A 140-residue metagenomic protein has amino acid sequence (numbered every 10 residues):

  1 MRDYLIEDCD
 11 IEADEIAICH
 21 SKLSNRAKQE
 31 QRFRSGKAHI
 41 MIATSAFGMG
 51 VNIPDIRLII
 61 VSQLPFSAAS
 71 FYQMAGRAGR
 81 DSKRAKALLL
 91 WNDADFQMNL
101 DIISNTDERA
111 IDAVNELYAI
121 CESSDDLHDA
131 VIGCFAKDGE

Functional and structural regions predicted by a protein language model:
M1-F47, V51-E140: C-terminal helicase lobe
